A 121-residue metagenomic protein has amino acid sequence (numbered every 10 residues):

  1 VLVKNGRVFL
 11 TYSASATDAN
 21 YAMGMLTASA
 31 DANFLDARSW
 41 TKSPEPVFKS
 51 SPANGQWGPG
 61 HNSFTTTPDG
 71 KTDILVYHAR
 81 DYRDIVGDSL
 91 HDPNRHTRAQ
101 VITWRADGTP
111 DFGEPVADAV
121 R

Functional and structural regions predicted by a protein language model:
V1-R121: Carbohydrate-active catalytic/glycan-binding domains of CAZyme proteins, especially the secreted or lumenal ectodomains
